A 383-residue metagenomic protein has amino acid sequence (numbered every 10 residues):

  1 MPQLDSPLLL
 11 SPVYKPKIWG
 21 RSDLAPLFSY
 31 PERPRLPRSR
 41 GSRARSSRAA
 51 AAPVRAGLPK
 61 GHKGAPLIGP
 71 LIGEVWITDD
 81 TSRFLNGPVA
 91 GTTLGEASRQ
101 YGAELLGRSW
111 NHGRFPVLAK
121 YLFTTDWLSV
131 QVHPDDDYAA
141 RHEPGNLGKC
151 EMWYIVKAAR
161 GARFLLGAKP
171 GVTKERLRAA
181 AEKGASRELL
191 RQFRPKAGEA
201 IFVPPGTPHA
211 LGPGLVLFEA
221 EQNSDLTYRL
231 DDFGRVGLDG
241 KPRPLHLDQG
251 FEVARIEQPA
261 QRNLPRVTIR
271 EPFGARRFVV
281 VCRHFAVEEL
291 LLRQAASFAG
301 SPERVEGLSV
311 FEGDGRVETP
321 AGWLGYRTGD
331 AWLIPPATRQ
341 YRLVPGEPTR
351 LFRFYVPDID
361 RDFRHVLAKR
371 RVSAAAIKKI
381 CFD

Functional and structural regions predicted by a protein language model:
M1-V172, D232-A260, V287, I359 (+1 more regions): Transition-metal
K120, R141-P144, S297-P302, L343-V344: Short histidine-centered beta-strand/loop micro-motifs that create catalytic or ligand/metal-coordination sites
L122-W127, A158-G161, T207-L226, W323 (+2 more regions): Ligand-binding loop in jelly-roll beta-barrel domains
F123-W127, C150-L177, L292-A321: Glycine- and acidic-residue-biased ligand/ion/polar-headgroup-sensing regions
N146, K157-A197, F202: Intrinsically disordered, low-complexity linker/loop segments enriched in Gly/Pro and charged/polar residues
A180-L230: Loop-centered beta-sheet repeat module
L190-I201, P320-T338: Short acidic-glycine-tyrosine-enriched beta hairpin
Y228-P302: C-terminal amphipathic alpha-helical segment
